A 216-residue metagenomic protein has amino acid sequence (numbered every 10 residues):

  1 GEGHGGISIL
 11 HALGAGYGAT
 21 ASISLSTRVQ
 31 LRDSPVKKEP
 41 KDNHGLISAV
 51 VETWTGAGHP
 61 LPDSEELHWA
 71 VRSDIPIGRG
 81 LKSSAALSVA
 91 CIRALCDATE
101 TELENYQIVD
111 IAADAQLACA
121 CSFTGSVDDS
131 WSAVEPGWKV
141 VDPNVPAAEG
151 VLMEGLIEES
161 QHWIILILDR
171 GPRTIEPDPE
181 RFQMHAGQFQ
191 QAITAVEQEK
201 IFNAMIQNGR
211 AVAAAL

Functional and structural regions predicted by a protein language model:
G1-E2, H11-A12, T20-I23, S122-G125 (+2 more regions): Solvent-exposed alpha-helices and their adjacent loops that cap or buttress functional pockets in soluble metabolic
G1-R79: ATP-binding N-lobe of GHMP and related small-molecule kinases
S8, H59, D97-E100, A113-C121 (+3 more regions): Generic secondary-structure signature for well-ordered alpha-helical cores
I9, V50-W54, S88-T99, S130: Buried hydrophobic packing segments
H59-E66, L95-I111: Phosphate-handling active-site elements
L81-N105, V134-P136: DPxDG-like acidic metal-binding loop motif
Y106-V151: Alpha/beta catalytic cores of group-transfer enzymes, especially the acyltransferase/condensing modules of polyketide
E149-L216: C-terminal nucleotide
